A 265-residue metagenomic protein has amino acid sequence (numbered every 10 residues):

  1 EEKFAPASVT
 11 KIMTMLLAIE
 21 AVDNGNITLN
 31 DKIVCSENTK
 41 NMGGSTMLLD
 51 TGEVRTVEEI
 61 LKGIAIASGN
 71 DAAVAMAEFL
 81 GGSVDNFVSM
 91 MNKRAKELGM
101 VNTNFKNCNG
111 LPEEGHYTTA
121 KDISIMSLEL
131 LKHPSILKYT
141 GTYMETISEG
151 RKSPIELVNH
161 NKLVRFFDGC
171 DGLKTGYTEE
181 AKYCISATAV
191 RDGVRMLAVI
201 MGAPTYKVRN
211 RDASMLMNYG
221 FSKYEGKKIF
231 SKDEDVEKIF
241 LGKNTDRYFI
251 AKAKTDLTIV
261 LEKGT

Functional and structural regions predicted by a protein language model:
E1-K121, I125-P134: Active-site-adjacent loops and short helices of periplasmic peptidoglycan-processing enzymes
M100-V101, P112-T265: Domain-terminus/edge residues, biased toward the C-terminal soluble/receptor-binding domains of extracytoplasmic
